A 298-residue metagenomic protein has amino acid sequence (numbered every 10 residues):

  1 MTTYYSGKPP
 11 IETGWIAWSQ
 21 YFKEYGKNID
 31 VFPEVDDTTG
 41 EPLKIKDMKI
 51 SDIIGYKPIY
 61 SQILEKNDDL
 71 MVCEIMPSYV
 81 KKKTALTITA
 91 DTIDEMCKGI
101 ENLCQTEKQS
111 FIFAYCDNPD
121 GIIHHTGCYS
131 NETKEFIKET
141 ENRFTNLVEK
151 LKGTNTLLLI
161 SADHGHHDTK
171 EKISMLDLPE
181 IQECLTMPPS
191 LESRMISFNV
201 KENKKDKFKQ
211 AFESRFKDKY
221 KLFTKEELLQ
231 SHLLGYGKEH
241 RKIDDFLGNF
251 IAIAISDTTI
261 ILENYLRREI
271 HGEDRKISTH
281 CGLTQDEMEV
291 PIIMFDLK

Functional and structural regions predicted by a protein language model:
M1-K298: Feature captures the catalytic ectodomains and active-site-proximal regions of enzymes that hydrolyze or transfer
